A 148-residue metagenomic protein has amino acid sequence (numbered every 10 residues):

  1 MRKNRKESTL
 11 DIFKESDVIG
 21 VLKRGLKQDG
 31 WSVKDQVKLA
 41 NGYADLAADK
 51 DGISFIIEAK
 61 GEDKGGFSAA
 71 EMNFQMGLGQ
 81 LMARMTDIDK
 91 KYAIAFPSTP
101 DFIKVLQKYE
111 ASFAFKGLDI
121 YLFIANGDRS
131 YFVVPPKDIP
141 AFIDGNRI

Functional and structural regions predicted by a protein language model:
M1-A40, D49-G52: Acidic-basic catalytic patches of nuclease active cores, encompassing PD-(D/E)XK and other metal-cofactor nuclease
D35, E58, I94, L122-I124 (+1 more regions): Structural signal for conserved beta-strand scaffold positions within catalytic alpha/beta enzyme cores
G42-A44, I120: Change "...and in nucleic-acid phosphodiester-cleaving endonucleases..." to "...and in nucleic-acid processing enzymes
L46-A48, G52-G66, R84: Conserved catalytic cores of phosphodiester-cleaving nucleases, focusing on short active-site segments
K64-G77, F102-L106: Active-site-adjacent loop/helix micro-motif of nuclease/hydrolase catalytic cores
L78-T86: Histidine-anchored nucleotide/phosphate-binding helix
M85-D128: Nucleic-acid nuclease catalytic cores
Y121-I148: Charged, low-complexity C-terminal accessory regions
